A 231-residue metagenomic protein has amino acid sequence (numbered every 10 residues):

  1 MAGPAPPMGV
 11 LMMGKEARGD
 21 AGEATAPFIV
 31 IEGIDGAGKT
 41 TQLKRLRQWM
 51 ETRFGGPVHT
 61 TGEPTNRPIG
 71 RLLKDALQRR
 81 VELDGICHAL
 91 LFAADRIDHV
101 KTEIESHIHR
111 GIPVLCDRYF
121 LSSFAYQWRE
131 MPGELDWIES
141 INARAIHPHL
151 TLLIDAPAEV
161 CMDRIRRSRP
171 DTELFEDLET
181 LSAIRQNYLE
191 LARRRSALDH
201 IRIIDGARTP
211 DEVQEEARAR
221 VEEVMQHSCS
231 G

Functional and structural regions predicted by a protein language model:
L11-E23, R47, E159-G231: NTP-dependent small-molecule kinase module
I31: Hydrophobic anchor at the beta1->P-loop junction of P-loop NTPases
I34: P-loop (Walker A) phosphate-binding loop of NTP-binding proteins
T40: Walker A/P-loop
R53-A143: ATP-dependent small-molecule kinase phosphotransfer cores that center on conserved nucleotide phosphate-binding segments
P64-P68, F120-L121, A156-M162, P210: Conserved nucleotide-binding/hydrolysis micro-motifs of P-loop NTPases
S122-N187: A glycine- and Lys/Arg-enriched "phosphate-lid" helix/loop adjacent to the NTP-binding pocket of small-molecule kinases
